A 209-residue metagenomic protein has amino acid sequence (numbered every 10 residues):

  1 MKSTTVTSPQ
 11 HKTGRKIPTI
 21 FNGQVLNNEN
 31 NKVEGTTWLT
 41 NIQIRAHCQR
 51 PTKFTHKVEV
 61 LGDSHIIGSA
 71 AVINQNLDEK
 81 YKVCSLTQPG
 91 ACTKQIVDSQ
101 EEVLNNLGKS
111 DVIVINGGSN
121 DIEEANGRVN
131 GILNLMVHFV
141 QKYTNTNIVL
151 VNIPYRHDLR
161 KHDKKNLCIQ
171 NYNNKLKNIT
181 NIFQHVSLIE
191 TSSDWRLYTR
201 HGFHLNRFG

Functional and structural regions predicted by a protein language model:
M1-V60, H65-C84, E101: N-terminal secretory targeting modules
T40-N41, A46-H47, K94-I96, Q184-H185: Mixed-charge, polar/low-complexity N-terminal
L61, Q88-P89, G117: Short glycine-rich loop/turn motifs that provide flexible caps or phosphate-binding loops at active sites
I66, K94, I122: Short, electropositive, low-hydrophobicity segments enriched in small/polar residues
I67, A91, L167, N171: Short alpha-helical
Q75, E79-K82, V97-G209: Alpha-helical cap/lid subdomain in secreted, periplasmic, or secretory-pathway luminal O-acyl-processing enzymes
V83-T93: Acidic/histidine-rich helix-loop elements that form or flank divalent-metal/phosphate-binding sites at the catalytic
